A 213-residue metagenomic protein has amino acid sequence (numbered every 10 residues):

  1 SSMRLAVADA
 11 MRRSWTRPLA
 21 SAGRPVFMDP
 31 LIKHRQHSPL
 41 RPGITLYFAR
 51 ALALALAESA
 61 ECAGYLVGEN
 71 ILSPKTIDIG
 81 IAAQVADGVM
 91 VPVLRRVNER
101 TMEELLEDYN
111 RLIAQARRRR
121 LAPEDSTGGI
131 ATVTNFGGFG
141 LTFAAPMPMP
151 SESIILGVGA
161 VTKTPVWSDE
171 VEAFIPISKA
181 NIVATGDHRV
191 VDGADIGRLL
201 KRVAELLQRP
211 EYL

Functional and structural regions predicted by a protein language model:
S1-L213: C-terminal catalytic/motor cores of large multi-domain enzyme assemblies
